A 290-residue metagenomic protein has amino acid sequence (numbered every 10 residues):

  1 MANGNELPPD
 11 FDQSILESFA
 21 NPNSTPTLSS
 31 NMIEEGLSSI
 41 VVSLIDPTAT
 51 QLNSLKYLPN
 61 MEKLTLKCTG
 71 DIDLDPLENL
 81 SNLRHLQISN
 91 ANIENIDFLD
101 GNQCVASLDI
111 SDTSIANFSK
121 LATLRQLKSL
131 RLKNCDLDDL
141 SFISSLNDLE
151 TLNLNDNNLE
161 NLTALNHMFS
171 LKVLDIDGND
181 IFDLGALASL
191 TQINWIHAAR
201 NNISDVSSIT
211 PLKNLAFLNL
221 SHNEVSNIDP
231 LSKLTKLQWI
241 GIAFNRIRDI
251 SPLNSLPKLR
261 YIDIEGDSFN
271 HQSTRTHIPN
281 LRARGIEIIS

Functional and structural regions predicted by a protein language model:
M1-D109, K120, L124-R125, R131 (+4 more regions): N-terminal capping/linker segments that flank leucine-rich repeat
N60, S81-N82, Q103-C104, R125-Q126 (+6 more regions): Short "repeat-start/strand-capping" segments in structured domains, especially the N-termini of parallel beta-helix
S129-D139, E150-N158, V173-G178: Solenoidal tandem-repeat scaffolds enriched in leucines and small polar residues
E160, L165, F169-K233: Eukaryotic tandem repeat interaction scaffolds
N214-H271: Ankyrin-repeat and related helical/solenoid repeat scaffolds used for protein-protein interactions
